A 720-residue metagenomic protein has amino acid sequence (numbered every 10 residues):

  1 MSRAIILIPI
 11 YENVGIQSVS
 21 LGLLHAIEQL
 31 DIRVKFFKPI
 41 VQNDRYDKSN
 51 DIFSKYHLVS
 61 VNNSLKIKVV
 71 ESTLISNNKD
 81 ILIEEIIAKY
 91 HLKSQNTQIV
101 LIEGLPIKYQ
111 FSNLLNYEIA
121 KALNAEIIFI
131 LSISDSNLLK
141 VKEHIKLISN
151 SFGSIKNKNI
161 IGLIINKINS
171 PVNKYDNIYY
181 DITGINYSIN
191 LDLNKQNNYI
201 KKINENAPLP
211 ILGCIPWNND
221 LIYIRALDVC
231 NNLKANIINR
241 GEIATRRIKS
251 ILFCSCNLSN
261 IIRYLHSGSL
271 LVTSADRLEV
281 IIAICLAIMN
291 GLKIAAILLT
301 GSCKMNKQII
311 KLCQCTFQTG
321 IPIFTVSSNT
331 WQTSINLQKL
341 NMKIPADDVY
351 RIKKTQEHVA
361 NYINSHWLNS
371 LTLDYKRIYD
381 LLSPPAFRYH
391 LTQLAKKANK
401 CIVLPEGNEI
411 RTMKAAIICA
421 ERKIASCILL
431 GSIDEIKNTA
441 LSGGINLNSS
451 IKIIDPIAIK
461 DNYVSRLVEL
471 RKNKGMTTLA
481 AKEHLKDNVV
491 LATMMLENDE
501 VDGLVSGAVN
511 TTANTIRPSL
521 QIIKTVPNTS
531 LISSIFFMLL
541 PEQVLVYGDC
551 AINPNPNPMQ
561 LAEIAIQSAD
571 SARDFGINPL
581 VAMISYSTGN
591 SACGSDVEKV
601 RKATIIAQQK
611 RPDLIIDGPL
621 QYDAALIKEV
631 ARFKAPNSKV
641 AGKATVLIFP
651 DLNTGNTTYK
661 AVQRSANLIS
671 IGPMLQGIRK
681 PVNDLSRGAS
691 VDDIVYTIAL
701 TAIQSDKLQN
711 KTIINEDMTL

Functional and structural regions predicted by a protein language model:
M1-L381: Flexible phosphate-sensing "switch/lid" loops adjacent to ATP/NTP-binding sites across phosphate-transfer
L381-L720: Anion-binding alpha/beta catalytic cores of soluble intermediary-metabolism enzymes, centered on
